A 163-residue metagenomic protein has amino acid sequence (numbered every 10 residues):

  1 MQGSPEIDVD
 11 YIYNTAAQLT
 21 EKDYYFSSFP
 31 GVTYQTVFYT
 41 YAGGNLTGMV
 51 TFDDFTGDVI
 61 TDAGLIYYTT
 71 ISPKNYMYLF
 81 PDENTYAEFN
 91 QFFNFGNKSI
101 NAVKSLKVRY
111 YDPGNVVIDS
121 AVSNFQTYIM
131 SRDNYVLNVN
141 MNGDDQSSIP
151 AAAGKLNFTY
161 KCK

Functional and structural regions predicted by a protein language model:
M1-K163: Buried hydrophobic residues that stabilize the cores of well-folded domains
